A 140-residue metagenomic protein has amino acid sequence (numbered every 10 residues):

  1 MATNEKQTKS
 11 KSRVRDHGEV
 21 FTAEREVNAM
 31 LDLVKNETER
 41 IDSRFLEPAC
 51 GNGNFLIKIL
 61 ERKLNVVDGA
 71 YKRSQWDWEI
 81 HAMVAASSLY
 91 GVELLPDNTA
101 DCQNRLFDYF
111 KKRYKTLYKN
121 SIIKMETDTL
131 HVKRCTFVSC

Functional and structural regions predicted by a protein language model:
A2-C140: SAM-dependent methyltransferase catalytic region
